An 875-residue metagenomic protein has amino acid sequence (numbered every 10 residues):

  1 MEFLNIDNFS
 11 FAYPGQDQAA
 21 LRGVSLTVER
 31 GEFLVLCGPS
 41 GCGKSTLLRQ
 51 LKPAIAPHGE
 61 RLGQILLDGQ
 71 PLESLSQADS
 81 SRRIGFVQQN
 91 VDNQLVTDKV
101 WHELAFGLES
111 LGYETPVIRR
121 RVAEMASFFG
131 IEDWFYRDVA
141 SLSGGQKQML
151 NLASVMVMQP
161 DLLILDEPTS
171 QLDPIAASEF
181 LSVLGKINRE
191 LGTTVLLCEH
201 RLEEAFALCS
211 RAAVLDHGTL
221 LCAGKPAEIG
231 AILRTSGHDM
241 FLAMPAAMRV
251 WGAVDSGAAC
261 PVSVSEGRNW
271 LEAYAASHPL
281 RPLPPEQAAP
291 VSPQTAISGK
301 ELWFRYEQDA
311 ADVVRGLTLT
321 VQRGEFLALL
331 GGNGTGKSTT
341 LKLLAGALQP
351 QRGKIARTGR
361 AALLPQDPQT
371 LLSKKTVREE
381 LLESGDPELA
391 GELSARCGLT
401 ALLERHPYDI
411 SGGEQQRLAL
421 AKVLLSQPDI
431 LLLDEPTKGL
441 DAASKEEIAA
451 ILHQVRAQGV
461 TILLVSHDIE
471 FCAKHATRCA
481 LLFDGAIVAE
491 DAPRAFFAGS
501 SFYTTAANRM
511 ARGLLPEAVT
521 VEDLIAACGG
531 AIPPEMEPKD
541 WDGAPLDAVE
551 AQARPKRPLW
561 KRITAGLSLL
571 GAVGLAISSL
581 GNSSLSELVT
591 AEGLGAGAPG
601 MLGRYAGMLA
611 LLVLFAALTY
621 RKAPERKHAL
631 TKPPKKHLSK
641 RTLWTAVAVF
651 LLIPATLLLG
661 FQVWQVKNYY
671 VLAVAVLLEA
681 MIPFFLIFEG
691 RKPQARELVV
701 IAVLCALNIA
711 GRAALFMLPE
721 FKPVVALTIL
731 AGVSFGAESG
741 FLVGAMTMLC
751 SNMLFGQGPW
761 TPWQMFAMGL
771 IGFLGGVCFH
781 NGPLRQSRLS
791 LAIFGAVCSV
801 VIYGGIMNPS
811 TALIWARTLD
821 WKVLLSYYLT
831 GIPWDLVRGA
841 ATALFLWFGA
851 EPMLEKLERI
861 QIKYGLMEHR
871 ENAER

Functional and structural regions predicted by a protein language model:
P116-W134, E388-L402: Conserved ABC ATPase "signature" region
D138-L142, H406-I410, E414: Conserved ABC ATPase signature
L163-D166, L431-D434: Catalytic Walker B motif of ABC-type/P-loop ATPase nucleotide-binding domains
E199-H200, S466-H467: H-loop/switch region of ABC-family ATPase nucleotide-binding domains
L215, T219-W251, A486-A511: Conserved beta-strand-loop-alpha-helix hinge in the C-terminal portion of ABC ATPase nucleotide-binding domains
R234-P293, Y503-K556: ABC ATPase nucleotide-binding domains
G581-Y605, H637-A675, M717, K722 (+2 more regions): Membrane-embedded alpha-helical hairpins and interfacial helices in multi-pass inner-membrane proteins
